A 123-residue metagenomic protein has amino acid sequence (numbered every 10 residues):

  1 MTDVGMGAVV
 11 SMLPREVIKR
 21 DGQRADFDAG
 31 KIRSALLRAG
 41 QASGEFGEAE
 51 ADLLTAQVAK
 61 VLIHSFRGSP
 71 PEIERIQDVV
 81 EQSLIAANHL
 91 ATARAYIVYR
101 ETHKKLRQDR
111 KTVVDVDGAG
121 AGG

Functional and structural regions predicted by a protein language model:
M1-G123: Extended catalytic cores of very large enzyme megasubunits
